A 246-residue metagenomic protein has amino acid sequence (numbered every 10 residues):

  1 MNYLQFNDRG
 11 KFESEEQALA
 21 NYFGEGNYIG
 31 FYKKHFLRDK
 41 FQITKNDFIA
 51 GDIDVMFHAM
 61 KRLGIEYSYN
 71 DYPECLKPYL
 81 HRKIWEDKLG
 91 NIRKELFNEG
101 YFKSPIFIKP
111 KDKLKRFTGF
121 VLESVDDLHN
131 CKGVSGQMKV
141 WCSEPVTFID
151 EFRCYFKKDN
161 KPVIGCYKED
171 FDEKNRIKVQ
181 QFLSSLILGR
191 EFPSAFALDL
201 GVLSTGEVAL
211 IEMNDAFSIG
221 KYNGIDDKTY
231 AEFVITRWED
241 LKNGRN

Functional and structural regions predicted by a protein language model:
M1-E25, I29-L188: Active-site nucleotide/adenylate-binding loops and adjacent lid/helix of ATP-dependent enzymes
K34-F36, G136-M138, D172-E173, F196-A197 (+2 more regions): Short C-terminal domain-edge/linker segments immediately following a structured domain
K111, P145, G201, N214-A216: Anionic group-transfer/hydrolysis microenvironments
F152, P193-S204: A short glycine-rich, hydrophobically flanked beta-strand micro-motif that places a catalytic Asp/Glu for divalent metal
R176-S184, A197, L210, A231: Short amphipathic alpha-helical surface patches that serve as generic macromolecular interface elements
P193, S204-N246: C-terminal active-site "lid" helix and adjoining low-complexity regulatory extension at the edge of ATP-using catalytic
